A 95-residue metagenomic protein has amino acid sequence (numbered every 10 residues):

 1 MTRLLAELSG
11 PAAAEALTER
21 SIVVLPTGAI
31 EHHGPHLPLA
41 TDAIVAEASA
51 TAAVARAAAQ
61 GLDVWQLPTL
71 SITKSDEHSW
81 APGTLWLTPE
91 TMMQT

Functional and structural regions predicted by a protein language model:
T2-T95: N-terminal catalytic or cofactor-binding beta/alpha core of small enzyme domains
